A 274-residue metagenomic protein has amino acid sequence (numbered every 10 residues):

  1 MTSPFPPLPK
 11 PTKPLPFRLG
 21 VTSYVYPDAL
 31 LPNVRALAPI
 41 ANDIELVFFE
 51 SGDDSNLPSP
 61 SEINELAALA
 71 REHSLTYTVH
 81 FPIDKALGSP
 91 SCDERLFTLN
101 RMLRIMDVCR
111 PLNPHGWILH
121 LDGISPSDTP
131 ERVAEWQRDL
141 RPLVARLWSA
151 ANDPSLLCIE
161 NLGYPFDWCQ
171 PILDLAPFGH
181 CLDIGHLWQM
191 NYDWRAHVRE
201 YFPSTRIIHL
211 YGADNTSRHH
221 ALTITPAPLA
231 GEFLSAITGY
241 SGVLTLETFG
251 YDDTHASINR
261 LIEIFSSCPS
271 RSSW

Functional and structural regions predicted by a protein language model:
M1-F81, K85-R104, R271-W274: N-terminal pre-domain/capping segments
T2-L15, V34, G88, F166-G179 (+1 more regions): Histidine-acidic metal/acid-base catalytic patches
F17-S23, N42-L46, Y77-F81, W117-L119 (+4 more regions): Hydrophobic faces of well-ordered beta-strands that scaffold small-molecule active sites in alpha/beta enzyme cores
T22-Y26, V47-S51, P82-A86, D122-I124 (+4 more regions): Active-site beta-loop-alpha junctions enriched in small/polar residues
D54-L57, E160-N161, L182-Y192: Active-site glycine- and acidic-residue-rich loops that bind and position anionic ligands or nucleotide-like cofactors
P58-E65, E94-L103, V133-R141, Y192-R199 (+1 more regions): Charged helix-capping and loop-helix junction motifs
G88-H180, P269-S272: Active-site acidic/histidine proton-transfer and metal-coordination neighborhood in alpha/beta enzyme cores
